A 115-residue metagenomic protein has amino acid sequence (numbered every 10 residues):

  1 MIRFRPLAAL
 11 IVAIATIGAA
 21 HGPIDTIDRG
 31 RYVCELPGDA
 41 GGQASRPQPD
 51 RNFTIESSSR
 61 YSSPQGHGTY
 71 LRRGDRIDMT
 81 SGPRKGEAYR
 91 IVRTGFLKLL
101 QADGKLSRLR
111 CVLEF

Functional and structural regions predicted by a protein language model:
M1-A8: Bacterial N-terminal signal peptides that target proteins for export
V12-I24: Bacterial Sec-dependent signal peptides at the C-terminal "C-region" and cleavage site
H21-S45: Tryptophan-anchored aromatic micro-motifs
E35-G38, P83, L100-G104: Short, flexible beta-strand-to-coil junctions
P47-Y61: Short, flexible N-terminal segments of the mature chain
S58-L99: Contiguous, well-ordered beta-strand patches that form the walls/edges of small beta-barrel/beta-sandwich domains
T69-L71, D103-F115: Edge beta-strand at a domain terminus
